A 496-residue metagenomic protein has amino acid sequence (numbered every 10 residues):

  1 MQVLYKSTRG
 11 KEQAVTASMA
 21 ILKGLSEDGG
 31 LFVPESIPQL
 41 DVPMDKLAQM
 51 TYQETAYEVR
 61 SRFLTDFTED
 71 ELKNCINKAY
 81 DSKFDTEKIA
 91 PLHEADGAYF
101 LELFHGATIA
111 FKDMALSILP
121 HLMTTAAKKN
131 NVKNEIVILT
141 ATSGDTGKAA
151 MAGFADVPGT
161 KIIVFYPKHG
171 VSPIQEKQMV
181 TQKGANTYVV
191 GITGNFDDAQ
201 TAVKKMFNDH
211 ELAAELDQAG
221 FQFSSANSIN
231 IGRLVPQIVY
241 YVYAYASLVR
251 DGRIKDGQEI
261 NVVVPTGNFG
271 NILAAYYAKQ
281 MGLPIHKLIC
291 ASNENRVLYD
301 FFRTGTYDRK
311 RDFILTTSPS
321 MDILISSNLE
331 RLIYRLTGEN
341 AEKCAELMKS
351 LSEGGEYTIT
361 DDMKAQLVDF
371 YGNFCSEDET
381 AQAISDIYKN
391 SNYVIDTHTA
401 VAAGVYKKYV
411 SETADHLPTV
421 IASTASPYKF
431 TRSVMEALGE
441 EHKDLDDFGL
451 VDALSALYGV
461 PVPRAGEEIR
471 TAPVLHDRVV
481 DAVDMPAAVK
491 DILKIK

Functional and structural regions predicted by a protein language model:
M1-K496: PLP-dependent amino-acid enzyme catalytic core
